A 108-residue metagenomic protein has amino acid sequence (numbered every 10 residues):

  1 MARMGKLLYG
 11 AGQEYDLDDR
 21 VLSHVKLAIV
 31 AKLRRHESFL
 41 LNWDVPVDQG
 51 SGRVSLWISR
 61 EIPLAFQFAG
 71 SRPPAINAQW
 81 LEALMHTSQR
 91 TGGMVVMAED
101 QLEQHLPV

Functional and structural regions predicted by a protein language model:
M1-D18: Short, extreme N-terminal segment that most often corresponds to the first beta-strand
M1-M4, R34-S38: A short, compositionally biased
D18, S55-S59, N77: Helix N-cap / beta->alpha transition motif
K26-L27: N-terminal intrinsically disordered, cationic/polar leader segments that include organellar targeting peptides
A31: Short, conserved, surface-exposed binding loops centered on an aromatic residue
E37-A69: Short, structured protein-protein interaction patches enriched in aromatics and acidic/basic residues, typified by
S71-V108: Mixed-charge, glycine-accented linear interaction segment located at domain edges/termini
